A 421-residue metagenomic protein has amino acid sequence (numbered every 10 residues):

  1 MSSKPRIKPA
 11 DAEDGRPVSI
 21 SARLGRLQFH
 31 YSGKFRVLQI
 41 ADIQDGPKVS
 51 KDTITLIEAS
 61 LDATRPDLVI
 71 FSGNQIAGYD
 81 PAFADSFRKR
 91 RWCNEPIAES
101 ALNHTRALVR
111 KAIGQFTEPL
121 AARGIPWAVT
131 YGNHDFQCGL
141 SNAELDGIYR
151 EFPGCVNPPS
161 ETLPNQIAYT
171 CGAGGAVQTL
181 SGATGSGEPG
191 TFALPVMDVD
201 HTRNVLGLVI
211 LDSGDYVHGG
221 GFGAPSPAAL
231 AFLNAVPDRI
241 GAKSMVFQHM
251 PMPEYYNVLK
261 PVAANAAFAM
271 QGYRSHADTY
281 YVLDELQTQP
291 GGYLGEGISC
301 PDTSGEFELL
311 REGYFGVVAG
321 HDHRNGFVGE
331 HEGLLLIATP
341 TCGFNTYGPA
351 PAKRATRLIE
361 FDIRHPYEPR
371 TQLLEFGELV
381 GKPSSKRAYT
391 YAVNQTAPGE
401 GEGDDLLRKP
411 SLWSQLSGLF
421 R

Functional and structural regions predicted by a protein language model:
M1-A107, G114-Q115: N-terminal active-site segment of His-dependent metallophosphoesterases
S2, P195-D198, L208, G297-L309 (+1 more regions): Binuclear metal-dependent phosphoesterase catalytic core
K4-R26, C93-I240, A266-Q271, L358: Extended active-site neighborhood of metal-dependent phosphoesterases/phosphodiesterases
K34-Q44, V205-D215, F247, L335-T341: Active-site-proximal beta-strand elements of phosphoester/diester hydrolases
Q39-A41, V69-N74, R123, W127-N133 (+4 more regions): Active-site neighborhood of phospho(di)ester-bond hydrolases with catalytic His/Asp-centered motifs
G46-K48, A77-D80, V129-S141, Y216-G219 (+4 more regions): Active-site environment of divalent metal-dependent phosphoester hydrolases
R65-L68, G207-I210, G221-D322: His/acidic metal-ligating clusters that form di-metal
R106-I113, A176-P195, P290-A319, G329: Alpha-helix-centered segments that form part of catalytic cores
